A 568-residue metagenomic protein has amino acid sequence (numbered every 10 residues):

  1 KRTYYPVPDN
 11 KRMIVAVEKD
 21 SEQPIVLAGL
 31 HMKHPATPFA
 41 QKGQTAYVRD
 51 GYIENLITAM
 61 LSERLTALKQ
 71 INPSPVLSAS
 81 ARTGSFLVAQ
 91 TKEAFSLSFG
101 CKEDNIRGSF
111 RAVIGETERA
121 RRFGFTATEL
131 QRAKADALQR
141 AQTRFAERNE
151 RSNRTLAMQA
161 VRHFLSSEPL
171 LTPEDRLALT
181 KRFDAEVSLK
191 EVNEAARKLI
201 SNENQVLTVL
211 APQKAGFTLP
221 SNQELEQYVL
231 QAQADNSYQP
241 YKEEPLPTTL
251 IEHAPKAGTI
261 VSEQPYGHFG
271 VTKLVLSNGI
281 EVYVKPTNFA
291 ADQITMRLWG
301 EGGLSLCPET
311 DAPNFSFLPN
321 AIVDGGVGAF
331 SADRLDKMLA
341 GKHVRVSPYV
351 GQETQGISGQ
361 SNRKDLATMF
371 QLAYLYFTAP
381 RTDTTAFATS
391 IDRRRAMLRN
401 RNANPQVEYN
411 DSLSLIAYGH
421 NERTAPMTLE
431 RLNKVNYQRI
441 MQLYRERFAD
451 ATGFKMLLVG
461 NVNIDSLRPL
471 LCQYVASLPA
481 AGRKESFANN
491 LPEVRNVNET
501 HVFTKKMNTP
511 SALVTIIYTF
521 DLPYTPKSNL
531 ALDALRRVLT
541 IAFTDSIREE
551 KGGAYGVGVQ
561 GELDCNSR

Functional and structural regions predicted by a protein language model:
K1-N72, Q131-A135, Q142, R162-P308 (+5 more regions): Proteolytic maturation boundary segments
P24-T45, L65-E186, N204-P212, Y283-K285 (+6 more regions): M16 family metallopeptidases and their MPP-like homologs
F448-A449: Flexible, low-complexity linker/tail segments at the boundary of structured domains
L539-F543: Short Ser/Thr-interspersed hydrophobic loop/turn segments at strand-loop and sheet-helix junctions that line or gate
